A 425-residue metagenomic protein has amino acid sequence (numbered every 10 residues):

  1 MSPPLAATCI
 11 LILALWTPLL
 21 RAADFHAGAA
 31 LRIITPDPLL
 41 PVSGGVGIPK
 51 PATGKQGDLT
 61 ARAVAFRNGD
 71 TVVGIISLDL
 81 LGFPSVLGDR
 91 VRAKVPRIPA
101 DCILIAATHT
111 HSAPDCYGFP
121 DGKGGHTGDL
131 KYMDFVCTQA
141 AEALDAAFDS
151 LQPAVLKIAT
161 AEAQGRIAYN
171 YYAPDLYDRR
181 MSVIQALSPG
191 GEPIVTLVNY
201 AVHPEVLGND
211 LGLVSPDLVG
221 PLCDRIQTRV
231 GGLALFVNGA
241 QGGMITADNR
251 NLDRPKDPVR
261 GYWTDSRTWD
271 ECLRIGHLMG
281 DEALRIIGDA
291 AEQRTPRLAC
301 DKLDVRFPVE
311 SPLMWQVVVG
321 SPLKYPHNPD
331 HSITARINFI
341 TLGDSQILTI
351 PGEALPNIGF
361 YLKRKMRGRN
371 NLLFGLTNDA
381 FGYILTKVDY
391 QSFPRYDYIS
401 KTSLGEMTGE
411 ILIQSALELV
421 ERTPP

Functional and structural regions predicted by a protein language model:
M1-P3: N-terminal secretory signal peptides that target proteins for export/translocation
A6-A7, C102: Hydrophobic alpha-helical segments and their boundary regions
T8-C9, L20: Cleavable N-terminal signal peptides
A23-W263, R267-P425: Conserved beta-alpha junction segments in alpha/beta enzyme cores
